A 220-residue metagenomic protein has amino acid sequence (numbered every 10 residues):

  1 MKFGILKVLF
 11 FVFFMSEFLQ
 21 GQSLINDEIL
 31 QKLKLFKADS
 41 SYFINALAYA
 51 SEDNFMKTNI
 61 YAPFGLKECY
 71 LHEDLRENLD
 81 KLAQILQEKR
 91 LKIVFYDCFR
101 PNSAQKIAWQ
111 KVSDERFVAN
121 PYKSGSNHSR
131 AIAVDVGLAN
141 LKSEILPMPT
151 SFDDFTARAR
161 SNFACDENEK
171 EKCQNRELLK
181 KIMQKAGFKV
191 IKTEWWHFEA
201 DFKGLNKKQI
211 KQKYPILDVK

Functional and structural regions predicted by a protein language model:
M1-K7: Positively charged n-region of N-terminal signal peptides that target proteins for export
K7-E17: Bacterial N-terminal signal peptides
Q20-Y96, K111-T193, E199-K220: Extracytoplasmic cell-surface/polysaccharide-interacting catalytic and binding patches
P101: Segments that shape or occlude catalytic/ligand-binding pockets
A104: Short, well-ordered surface patches within globular domains
